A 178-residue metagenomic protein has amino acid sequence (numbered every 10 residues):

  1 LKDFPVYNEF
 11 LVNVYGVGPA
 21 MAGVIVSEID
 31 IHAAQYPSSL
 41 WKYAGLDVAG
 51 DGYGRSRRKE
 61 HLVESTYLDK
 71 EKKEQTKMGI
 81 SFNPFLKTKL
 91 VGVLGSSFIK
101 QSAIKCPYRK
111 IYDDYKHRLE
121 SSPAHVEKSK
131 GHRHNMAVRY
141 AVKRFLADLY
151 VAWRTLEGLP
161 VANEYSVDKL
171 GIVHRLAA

Functional and structural regions predicted by a protein language model:
L1-V17: Helix-hairpin-helix/helix-loop-helix acidic hairpins
F10-L11, I25-N135, R139, A152: Phosphate-backbone recognition surface of nucleic-acid-processing proteins
G16, R57-E64, Y165-L170: A glycine-rich phosphate-binding loop feature that marks nucleotide/adenosyl-phosphate handling sites
G18, R109-K110, L159, E164-S166: Short, low-complexity, polar/charged sequence segments that are solvent-exposed and flexible
P19-V24: Central I-helix of cytochrome P450 enzymes
D51, K116-S121, V167-A178: Eukaryote-specific, cytoplasm-facing alpha-helical/coiled-coil scaffolding segments in long proteins
S129-Y165, V173-A177: Basic, amphipathic alpha-helical segments enriched in Lys/Arg and hydrophobic/aromatic residues
